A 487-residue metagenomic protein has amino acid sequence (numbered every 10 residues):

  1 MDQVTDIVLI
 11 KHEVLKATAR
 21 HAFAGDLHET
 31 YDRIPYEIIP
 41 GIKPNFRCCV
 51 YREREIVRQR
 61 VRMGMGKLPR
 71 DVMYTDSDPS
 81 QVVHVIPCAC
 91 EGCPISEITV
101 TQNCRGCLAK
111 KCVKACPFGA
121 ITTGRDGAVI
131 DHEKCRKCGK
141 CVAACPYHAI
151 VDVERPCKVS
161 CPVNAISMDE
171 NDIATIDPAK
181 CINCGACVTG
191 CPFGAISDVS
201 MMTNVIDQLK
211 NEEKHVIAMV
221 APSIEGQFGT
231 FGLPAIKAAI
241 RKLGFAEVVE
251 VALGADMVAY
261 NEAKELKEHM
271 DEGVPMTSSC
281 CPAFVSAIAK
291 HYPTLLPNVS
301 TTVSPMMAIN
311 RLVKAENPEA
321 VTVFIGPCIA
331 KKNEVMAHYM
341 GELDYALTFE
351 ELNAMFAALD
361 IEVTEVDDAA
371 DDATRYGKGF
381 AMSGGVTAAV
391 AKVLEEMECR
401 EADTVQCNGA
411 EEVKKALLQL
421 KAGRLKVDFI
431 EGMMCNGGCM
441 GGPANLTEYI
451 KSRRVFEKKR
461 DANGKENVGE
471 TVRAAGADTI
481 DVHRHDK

Functional and structural regions predicted by a protein language model:
M1-L68, D198-K487: Iron-sulfur-associated redox domains of electron-transfer enzymes in respiratory and anaerobic energy metabolism
P69-S80, C112-V113, I121-T123: Small-residue-rich
Y74-T101, F118-G119: N-terminal [4Fe-4S]-dependent radical SAM core
C88-E97, C107-C112, C138-C141, C184-C187 (+2 more regions): Cysteine-cluster motifs in flexible loop/terminal segments that predominantly coordinate metals
C93-T99, T122-R125, M168, A186-V188 (+3 more regions): Gly-rich Lys/Arg/Thr-decorated short loops/hinges at beta-loop-alpha junctions or inter-strand turns that position
C107, R136, D152, I182 (+3 more regions): Residue-level recognition of alpha-helix initiation/capping sites
A109-H132, K140-D177, I182, A186-M202 (+1 more regions): Iron-sulfur cluster-binding cysteine motifs and their immediate structural context in ferredoxin-like electron-transfer
